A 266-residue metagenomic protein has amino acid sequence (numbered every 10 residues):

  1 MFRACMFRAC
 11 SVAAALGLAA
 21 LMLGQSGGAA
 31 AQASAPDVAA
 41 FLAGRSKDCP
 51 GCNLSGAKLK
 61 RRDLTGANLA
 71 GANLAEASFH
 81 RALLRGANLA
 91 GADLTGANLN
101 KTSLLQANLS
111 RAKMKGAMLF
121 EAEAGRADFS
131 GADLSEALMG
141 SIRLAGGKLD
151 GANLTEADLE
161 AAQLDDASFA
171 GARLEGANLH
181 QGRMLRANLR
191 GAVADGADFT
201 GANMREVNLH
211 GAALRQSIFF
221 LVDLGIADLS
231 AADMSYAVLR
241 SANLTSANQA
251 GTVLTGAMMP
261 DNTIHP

Functional and structural regions predicted by a protein language model:
M1-R8: N-terminal secretory signal peptides that target proteins for export/translocation
R8, A13, C52-S55: General secretory precursor processing signal
S11-G24: Bacterial N-terminal signal peptides
G24-Q32: Signal peptide processing junction and immediate N-terminal pro/mature segment of secreted/exported proteins
Q32-P266: Tandem repeat scaffolds
